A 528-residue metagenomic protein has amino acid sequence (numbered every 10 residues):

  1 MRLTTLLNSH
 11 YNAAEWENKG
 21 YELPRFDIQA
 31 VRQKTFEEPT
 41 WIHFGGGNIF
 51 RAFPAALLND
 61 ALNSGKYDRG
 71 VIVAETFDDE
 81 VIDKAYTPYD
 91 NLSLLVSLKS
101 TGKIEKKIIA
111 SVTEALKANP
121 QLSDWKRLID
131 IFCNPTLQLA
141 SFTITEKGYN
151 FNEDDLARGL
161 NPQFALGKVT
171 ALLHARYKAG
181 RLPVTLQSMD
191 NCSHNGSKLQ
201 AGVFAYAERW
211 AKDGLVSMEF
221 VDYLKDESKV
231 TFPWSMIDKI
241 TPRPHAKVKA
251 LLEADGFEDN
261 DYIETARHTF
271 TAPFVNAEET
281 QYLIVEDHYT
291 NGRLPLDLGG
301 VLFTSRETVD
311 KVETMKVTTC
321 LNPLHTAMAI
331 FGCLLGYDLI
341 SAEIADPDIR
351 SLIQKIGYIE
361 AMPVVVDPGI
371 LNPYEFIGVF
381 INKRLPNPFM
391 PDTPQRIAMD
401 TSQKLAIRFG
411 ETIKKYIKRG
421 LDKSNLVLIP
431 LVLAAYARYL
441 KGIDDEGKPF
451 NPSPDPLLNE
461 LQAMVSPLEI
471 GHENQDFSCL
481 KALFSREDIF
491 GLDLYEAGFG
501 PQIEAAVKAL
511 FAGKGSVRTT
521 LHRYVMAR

Functional and structural regions predicted by a protein language model:
M1-R528: Substrate/ligand-engaging "lid" and interaction regions
